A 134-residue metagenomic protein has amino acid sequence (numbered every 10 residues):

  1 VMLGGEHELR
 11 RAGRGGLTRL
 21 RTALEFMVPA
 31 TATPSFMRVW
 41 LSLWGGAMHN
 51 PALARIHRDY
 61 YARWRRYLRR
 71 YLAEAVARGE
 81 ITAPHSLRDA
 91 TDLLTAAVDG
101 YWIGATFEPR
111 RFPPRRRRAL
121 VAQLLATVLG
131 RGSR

Functional and structural regions predicted by a protein language model:
V1-M2, G16, Y60, W64 (+2 more regions): Hydrophobic/aromatic residues within well-ordered alpha-helical segments
L3-M37, L87-L94, R118: Hydrophobic alpha-helical connector segments
G5-E6, W40-W44, L72: Generic hydrophobic alpha-helical segments
T18-R19, A32-R55, T106: Amphipathic alpha-helical segments used for helix-helix packing
A30-T33, M37-R38, I56, R70-T82: A surface-exposed regulatory interaction patch that couples sensing to output across bacterial transport/metabolic
A54-R58, A62, V76-L125, G132-R134: Hydrophobic/aromatic-rich alpha-helical bundle segments in the mid-to-C-terminal region
